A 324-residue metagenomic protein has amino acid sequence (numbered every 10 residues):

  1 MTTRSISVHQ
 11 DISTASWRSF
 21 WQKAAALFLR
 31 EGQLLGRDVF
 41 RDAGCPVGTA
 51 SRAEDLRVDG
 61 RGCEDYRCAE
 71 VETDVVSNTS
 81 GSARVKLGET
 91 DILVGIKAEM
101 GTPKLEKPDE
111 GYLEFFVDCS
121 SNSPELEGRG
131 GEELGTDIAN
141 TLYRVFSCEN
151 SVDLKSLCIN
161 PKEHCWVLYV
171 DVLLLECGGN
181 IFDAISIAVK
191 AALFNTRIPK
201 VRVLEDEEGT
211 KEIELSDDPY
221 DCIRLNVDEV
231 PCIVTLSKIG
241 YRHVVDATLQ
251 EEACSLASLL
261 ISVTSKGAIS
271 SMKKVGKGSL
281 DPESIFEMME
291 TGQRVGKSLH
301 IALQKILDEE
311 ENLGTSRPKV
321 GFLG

Functional and structural regions predicted by a protein language model:
T2-G324: Polyanion-binding surfaces on beta-sheet-dominated domains and ring/shell assemblies
